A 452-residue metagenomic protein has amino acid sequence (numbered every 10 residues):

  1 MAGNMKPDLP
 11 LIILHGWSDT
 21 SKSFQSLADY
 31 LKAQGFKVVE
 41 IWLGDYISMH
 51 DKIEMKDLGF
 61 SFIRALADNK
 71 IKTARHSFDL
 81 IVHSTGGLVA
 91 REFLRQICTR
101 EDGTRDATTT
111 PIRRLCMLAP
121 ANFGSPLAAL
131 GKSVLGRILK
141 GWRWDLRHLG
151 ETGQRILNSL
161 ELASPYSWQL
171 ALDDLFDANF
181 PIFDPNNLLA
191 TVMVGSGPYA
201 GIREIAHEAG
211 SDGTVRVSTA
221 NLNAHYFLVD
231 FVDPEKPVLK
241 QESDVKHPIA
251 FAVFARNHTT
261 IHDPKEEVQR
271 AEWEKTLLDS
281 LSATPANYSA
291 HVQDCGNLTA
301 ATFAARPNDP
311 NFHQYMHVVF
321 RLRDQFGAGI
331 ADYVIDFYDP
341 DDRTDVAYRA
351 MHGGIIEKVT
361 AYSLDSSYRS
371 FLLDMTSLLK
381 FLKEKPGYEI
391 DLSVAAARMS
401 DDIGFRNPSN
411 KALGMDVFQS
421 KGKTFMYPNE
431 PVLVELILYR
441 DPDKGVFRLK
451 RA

Functional and structural regions predicted by a protein language model:
G3-L43: Short, surface-exposed "cap/lid" segments of acyl-processing enzymes
L11-H15, L31, I41, G59-D173 (+3 more regions): Serine-dependent carboxylesterase/thioesterase catalytic core of lipase-like alpha/beta-hydrolase/SGNH enzymes
I47-F60: Catalytic nucleophile-loop/oxyanion-hole region of alpha/beta-hydrolase and closely related hydrolase-like folds
R95, T109-A304, Q314: Helical cap/lid subdomain of alpha/beta-hydrolase-fold lipid enzymes that gates access to the catalytic pocket
Q293-P310, S393-A452: Extracellular beta-sheet/turn segments enriched in Thr/Pro/Gly and aliphatic residues
M316-D324: A short, amphipathic beta-strand motif
G327-A361, Y388-R398: Extended low-complexity, serine/threonine- and proline-enriched intrinsically disordered segments
E357-G404: Short Pro-Gly-centered beta-turn/loop motif in secreted/extracellular proteins
